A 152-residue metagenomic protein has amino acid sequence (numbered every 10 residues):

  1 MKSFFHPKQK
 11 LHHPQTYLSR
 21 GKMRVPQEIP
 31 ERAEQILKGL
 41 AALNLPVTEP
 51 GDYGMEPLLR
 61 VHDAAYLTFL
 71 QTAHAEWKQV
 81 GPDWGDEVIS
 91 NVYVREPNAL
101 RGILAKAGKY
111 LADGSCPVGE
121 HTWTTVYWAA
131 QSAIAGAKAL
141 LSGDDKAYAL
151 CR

Functional and structural regions predicted by a protein language model:
M1-R152: HDAC/HDAC-like amidohydrolase catalytic core signature
